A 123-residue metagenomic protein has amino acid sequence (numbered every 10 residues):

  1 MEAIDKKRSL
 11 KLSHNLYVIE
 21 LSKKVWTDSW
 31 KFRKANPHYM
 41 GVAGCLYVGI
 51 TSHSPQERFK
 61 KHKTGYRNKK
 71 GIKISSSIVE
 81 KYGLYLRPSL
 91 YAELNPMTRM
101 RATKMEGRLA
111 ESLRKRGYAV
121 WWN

Functional and structural regions predicted by a protein language model:
M1-K60, E93, M97-K104: GIY-YIG nuclease catalytic motif and its immediate N-terminal context
H53-Q56, K60-W122: Aromatic/basic micro-patches that form nucleic-acid/chromatin recognition or nuclease catalytic surfaces
